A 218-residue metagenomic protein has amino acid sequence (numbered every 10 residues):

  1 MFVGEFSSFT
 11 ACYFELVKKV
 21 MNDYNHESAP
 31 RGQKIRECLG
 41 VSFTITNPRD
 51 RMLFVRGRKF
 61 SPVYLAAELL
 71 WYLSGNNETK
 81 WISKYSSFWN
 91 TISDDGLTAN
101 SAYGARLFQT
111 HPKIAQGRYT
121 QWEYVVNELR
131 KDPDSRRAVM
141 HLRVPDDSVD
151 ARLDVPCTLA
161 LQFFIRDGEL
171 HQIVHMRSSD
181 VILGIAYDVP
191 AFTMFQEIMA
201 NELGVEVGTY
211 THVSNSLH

Functional and structural regions predicted by a protein language model:
M1-H218: Terminal, non-catalytic protein-protein interaction segments that mediate quaternary/complex assembly
